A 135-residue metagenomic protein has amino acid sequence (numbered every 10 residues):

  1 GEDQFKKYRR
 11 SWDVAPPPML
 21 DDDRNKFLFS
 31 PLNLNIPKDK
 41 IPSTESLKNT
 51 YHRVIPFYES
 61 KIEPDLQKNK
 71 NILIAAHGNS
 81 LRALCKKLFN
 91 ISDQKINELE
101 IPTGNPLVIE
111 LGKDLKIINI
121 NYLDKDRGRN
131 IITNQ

Functional and structural regions predicted by a protein language model:
G1-K40: Extended, charge-rich helix/loop segments that form flexible, surface "patches" used to engage negatively charged
Q4-K6, R10, V14, P18-L20 (+3 more regions): Acidic, low-complexity terminal tails and accessory targeting/binding regions of phosphate-metabolizing enzymes
N25-S30, N71-I72, T103: Juxtamembrane/interface motifs at transmembrane-helix termini
L32-L34, I74, E100: Short alpha-helical linear motifs
I36-L66: A mid-sequence, solvent-exposed acidic-amphipathic segment
H52, I74-A76: Short beta-strand scaffold positions
